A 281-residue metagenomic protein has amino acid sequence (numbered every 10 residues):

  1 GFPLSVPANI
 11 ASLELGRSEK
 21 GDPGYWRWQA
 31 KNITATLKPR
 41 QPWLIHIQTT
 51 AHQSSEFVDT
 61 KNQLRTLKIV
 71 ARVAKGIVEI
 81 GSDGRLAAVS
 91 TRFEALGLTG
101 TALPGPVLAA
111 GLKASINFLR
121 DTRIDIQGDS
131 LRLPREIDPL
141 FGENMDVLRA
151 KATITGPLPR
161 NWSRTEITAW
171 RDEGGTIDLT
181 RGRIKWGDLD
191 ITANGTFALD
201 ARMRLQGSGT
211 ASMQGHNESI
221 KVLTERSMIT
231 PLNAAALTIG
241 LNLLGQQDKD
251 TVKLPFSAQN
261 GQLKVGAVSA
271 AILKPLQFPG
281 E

Functional and structural regions predicted by a protein language model:
G1, I167-D172, A198-M203, S208-T210 (+1 more regions): Extended terminal
G1-L119, D129: N-terminal beta-strand/beta-hairpin edge segment
V6, T122, M203-L205: Outer-envelope beta-barrel architecture signal
W28-K31, D190-N194, T251: Short, surface-exposed coil-to-beta transition loops
R40-L44, T50-S54, K75-I77, G81 (+7 more regions): Low-complexity, intrinsically disordered segments exposed to solvent
I77, K113-S115, R181-R183, N194-T196 (+1 more regions): Short, surface-exposed charged micro-motifs
R92, G97-G187: Acidic, serine/threonine- and glycine-rich low-complexity intrinsically disordered segments that serve as flexible
T176-T180, D190-G207: A beta-strand-loop signature enriched in Asp, Gly, Thr, and Trp that corresponds to the sialidase/neuraminidase Asp-box
